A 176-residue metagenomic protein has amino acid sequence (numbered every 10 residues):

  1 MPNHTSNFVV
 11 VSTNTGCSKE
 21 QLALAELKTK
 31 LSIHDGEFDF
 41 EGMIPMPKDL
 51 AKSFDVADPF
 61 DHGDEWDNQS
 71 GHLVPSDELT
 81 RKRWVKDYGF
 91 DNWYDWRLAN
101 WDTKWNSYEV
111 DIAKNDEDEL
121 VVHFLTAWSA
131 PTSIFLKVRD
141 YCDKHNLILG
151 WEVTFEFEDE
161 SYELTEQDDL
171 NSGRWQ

Functional and structural regions predicted by a protein language model:
M1-Q176: Long, contiguous binding/interaction regions
